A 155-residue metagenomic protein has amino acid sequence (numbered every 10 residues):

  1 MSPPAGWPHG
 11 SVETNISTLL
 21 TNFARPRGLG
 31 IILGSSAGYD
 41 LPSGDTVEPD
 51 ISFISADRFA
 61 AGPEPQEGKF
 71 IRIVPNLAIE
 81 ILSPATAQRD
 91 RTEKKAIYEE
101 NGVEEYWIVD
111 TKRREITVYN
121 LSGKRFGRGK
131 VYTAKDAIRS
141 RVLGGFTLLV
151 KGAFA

Functional and structural regions predicted by a protein language model:
M1-A155: Gly/Pro/Ser/Thr-rich low-complexity, intrinsically disordered segments predominantly at protein N-termini
